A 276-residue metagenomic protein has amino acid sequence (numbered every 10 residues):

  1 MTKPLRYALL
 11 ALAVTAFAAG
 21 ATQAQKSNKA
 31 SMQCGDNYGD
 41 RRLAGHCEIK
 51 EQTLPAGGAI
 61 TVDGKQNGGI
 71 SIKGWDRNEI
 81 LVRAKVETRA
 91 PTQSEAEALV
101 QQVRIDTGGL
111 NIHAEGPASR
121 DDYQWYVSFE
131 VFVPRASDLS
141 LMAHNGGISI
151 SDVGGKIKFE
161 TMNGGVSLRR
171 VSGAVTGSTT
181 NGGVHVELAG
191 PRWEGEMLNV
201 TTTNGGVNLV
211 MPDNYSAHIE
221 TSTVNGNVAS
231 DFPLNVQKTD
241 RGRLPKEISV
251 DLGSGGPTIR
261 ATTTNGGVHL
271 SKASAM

Functional and structural regions predicted by a protein language model:
M1-M276: Intrinsically disordered, low-complexity terminal regions
